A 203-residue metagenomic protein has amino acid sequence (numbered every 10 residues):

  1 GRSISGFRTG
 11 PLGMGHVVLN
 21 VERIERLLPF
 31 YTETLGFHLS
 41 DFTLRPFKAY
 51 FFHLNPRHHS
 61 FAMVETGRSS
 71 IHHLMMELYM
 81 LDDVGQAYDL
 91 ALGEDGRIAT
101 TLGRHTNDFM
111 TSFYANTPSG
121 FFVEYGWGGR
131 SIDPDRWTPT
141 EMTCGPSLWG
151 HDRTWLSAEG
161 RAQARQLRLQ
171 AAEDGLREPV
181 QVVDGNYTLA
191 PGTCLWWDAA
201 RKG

Functional and structural regions predicted by a protein language model:
G1-V21: Surface-exposed beta-loop interaction hotspot
S5-R8, S60-M63, S69: Solvent-exposed, charged amphipathic helical/linker segments at domain boundaries
H16, H59-F61, H72-H73, R104-N107: Histidine-centered active-site/metal-ligand motif
L19-H59: Core segments of cupin and vicinal oxygen chelate
L19-P29, M76-G203: Vicinal oxygen chelate
S40-L44, E65, R104: Short beta-strand
F52-P56, T66, N116-P118: Active-site beta-strand termini and strand-to-loop segments that position acidic
H58-A62, G120-F122: Short, charged/polar, Gly/Pro-enriched secondary-structure boundary elements
